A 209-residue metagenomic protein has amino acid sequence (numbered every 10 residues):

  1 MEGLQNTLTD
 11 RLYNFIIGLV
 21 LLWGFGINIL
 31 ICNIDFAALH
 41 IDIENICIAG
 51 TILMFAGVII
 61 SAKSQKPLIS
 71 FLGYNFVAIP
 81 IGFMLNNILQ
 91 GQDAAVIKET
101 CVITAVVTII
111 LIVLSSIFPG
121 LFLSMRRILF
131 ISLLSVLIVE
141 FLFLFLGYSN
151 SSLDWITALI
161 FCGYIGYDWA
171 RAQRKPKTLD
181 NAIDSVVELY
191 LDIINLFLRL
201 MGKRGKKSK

Functional and structural regions predicted by a protein language model:
M1-K209: A hydrophobic alpha-helical transmembrane-helix feature that marks the membrane cores and membrane-interface segments
